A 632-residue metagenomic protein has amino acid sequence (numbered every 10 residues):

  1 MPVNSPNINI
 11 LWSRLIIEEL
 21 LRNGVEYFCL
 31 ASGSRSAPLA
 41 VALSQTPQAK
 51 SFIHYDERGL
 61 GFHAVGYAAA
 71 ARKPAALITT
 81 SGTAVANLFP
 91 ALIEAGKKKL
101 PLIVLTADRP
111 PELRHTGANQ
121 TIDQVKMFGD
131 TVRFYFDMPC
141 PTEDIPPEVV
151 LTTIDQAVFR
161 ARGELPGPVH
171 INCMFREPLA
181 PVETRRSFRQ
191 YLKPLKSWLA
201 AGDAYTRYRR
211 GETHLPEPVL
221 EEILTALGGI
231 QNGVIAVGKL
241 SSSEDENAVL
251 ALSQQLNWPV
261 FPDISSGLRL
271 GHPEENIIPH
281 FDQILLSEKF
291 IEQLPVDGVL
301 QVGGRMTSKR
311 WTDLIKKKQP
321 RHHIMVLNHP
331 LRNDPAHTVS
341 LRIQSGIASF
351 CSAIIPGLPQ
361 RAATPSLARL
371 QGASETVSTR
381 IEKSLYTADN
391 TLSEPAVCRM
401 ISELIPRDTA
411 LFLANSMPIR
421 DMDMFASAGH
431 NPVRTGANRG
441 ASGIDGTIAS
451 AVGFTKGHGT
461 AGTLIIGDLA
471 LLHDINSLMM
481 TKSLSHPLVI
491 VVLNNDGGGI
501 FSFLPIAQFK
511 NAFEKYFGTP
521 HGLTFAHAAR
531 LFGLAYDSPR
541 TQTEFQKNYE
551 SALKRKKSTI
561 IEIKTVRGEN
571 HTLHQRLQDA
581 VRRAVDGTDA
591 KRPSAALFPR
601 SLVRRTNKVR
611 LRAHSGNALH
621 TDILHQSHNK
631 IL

Functional and structural regions predicted by a protein language model:
P2-N7, I315-I419, R540-K547, S551 (+1 more regions): Phosphate/pyrophosphate-binding active-site segments
N7, T153, R160-G229: Conformationally flexible catalytic loops at phosphate/diphosphate-handling active centers
N9-I93: N-terminal cofactor/phosphate-binding cores enriched in small/glycine residues, especially glycine-rich loops such as
S13-I17, G24, A31-R35, L39-A40 (+1 more regions): Active-site diphosphate/adenylate-binding microenvironment
E26-C29, K50-F52, A70-R109, P295-G303 (+2 more regions): A short, small-residue-rich loop immediately preceding and capping a beta-strand
N87, V219-L224, G229, A236-I324 (+4 more regions): Glycine-rich, anion-gripping cofactor-binding loops and their flanking helix/strand elements in enzyme active sites
L105, E112-V125, F136, A426-R610: Thiamine diphosphate
T106-A157, D263-A373, P505: Glycine-rich, acidic loop regions that bind phosphate or pyrophosphate groups
